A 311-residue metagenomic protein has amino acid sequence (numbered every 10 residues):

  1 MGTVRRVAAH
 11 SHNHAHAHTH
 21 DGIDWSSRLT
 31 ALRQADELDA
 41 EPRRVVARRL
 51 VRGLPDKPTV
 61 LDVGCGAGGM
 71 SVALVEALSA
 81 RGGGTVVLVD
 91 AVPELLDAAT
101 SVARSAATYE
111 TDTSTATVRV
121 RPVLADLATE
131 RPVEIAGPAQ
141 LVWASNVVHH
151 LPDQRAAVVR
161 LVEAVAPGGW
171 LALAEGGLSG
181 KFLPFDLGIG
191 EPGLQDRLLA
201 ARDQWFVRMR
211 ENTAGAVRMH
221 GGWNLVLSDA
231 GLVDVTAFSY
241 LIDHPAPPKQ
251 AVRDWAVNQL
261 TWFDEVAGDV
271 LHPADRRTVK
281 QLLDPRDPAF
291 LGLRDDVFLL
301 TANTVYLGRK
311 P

Functional and structural regions predicted by a protein language model:
G2-P58, G69-A73, A77, L95 (+1 more regions): Conserved class I S-adenosyl-L-methionine
A8-D39, T236-F298: C-terminal helical/coil "lid" or tail adjacent to the Rossmann-like core of SAM-dependent
L61, A67-P132: Class I SAM-dependent methyltransferase SAM/SAH-binding core
P132-V142: A short acidic, Gly/Pro-enriched loop at the edge of an enzyme's catalytic core that lines a small-molecule cofactor
Q140-R155: A short SAM/SAH-binding and catalytic strip from SAM-dependent methyltransferases
R155-W170: A short glycine-rich, Lys/Arg-flanked "PGG" loop and its adjoining helix->strand segment in the class I
L173-P248: Conserved catalytic/acceptor-binding region of the Class I
A230, T301-P311: Core SAM-dependent methyltransferase catalytic element
